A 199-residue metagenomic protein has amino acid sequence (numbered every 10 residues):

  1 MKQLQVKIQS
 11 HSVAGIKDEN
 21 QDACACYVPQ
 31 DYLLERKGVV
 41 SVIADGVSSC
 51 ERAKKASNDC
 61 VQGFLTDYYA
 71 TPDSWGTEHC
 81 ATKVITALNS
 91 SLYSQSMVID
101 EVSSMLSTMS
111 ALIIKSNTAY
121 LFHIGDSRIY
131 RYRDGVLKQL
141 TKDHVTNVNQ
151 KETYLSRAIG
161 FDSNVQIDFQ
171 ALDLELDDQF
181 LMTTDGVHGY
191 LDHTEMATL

Functional and structural regions predicted by a protein language model:
M1-L199: PP2C/PPM-type serine/threonine phosphatase catalytic domain
